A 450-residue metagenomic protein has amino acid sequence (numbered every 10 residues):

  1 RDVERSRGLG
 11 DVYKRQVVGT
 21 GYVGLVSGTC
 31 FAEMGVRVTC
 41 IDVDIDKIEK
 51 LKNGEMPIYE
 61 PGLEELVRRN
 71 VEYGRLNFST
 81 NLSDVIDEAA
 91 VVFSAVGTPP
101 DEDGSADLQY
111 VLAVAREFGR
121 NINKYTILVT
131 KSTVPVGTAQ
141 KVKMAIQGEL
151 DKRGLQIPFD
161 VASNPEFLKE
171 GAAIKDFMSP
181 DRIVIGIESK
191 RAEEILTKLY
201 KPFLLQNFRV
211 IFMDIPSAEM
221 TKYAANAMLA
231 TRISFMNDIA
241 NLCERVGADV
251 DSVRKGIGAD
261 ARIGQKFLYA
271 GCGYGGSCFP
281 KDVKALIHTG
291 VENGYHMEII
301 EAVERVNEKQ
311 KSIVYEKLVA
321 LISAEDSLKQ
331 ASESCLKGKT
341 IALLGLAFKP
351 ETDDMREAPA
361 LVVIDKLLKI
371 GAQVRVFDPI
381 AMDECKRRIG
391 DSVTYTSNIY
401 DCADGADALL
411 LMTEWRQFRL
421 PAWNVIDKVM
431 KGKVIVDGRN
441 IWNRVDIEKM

Functional and structural regions predicted by a protein language model:
R1-Y13, D437: Single conserved hydrophobic/aromatic residue that forms the stacking wall/gate of nucleotide- or nucleobase-binding
D11-E55, A342-V374: NAD(P)+-binding Rossmann beta1-loop-alpha1 motif at the extreme N-terminus of oxidoreductases
E33, R37, V43-V91, G97-S105 (+2 more regions): Conserved N-terminal Rossmann-fold NAD(P) cofactor-binding segment
G97-A113, T352-A358, T413-V425: Glycine/threonine-rich flexible loop motifs
P100-F167, N443-I447: Rossmann-like NAD(P)(H) cofactor-binding subdomain of soluble oxidoreductases
M144-P165, E170-Q265, T289-N293: Internal alpha-helical scaffold of NAD(P)-dependent oxidoreductase catalytic cores
P216-E219, A227-K339: Interdomain hinge/lid region at the active-site interface of Rossmann-like NAD(P)-dependent oxidoreductases
E351-D353, C385-K449: Rossmann-like adenosine-cofactor binding region
